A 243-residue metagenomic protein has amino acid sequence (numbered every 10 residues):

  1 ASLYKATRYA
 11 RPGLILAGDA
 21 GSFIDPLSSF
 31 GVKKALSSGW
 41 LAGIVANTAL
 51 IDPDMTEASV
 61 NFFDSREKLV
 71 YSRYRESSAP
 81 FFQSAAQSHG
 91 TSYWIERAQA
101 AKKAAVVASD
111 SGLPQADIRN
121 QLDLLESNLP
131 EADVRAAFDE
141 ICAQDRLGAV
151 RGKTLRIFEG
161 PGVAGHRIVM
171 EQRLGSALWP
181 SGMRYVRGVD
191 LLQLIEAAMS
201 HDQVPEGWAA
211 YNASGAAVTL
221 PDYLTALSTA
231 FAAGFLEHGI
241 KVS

Functional and structural regions predicted by a protein language model:
A1-R11, E67-L69: Flavin (FAD/FMN) cofactor-binding core of flavoprotein oxidoreductases
Y9-S28: Short FAD-binding loop at a beta-strand-to-alpha-helix junction that anchors the flavin cofactor in diverse
S22, S28, L41-R97: Active-site-proximal substrate-binding core of FAD-dependent oxidoreductases
K34-V45, Q193: Short amphipathic alpha-helical face segments that pack within enzyme cores and frequently flank/anchor catalytic
V70-V134: Extended amphipathic alpha-helical segments with heptad-repeat/coiled-coil character used for oligomerization, fusion
A116-M199, P221-S243: Acidic, low-complexity/disordered tracts enriched in E/D and polar residues
L194, H201-S214: Short acidic, hydrophobic short linear motifs in intrinsically disordered regions
S214-D222: Short, basic interhelical loop/turn and adjoining N-cap of the next helix at nucleic-acid- or acidic-partner-contacting
